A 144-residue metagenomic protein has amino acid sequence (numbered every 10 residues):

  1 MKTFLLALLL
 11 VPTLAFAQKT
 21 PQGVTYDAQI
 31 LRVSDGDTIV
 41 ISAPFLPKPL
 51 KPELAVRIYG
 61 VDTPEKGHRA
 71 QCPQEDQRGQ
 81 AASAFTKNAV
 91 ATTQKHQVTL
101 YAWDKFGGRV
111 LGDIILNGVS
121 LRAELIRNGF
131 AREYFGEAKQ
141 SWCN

Functional and structural regions predicted by a protein language model:
K2, A15-N144: Small beta-barrel nucleic-acid-binding modules, primarily SNase/OB-fold domains and secondarily Tudor-like barrels
L5-T13: Bacterial N-terminal signal peptides
